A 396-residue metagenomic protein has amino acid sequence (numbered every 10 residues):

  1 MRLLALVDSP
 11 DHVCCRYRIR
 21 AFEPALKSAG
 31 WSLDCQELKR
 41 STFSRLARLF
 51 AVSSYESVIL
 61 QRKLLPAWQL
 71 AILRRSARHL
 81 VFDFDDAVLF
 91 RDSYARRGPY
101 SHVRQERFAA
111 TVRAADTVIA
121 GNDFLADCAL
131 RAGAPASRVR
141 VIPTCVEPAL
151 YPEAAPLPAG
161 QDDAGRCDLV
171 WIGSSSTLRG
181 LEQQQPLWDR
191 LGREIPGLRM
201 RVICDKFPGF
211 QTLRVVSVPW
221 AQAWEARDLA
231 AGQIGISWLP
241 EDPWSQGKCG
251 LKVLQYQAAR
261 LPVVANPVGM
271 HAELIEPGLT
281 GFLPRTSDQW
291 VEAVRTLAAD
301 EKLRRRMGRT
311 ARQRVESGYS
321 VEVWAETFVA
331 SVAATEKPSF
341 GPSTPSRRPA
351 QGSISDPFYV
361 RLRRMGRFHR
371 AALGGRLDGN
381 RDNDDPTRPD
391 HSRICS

Functional and structural regions predicted by a protein language model:
P10-A21, A25-A29, E147-Y151, A159-A231: Conserved catalytic-core segment of nucleotide-activated headgroup transferases in glycan assembly
L46-S54, W68, I72-S76, P99-V118: Membrane-proximal helix-turn-helix segments that form the acceptor-binding/catalytic region of lipid-linked
V58, R74-D92: Active-site proximal beta-strand in glycosyltransferases
F124, C145: Carbohydrate-associated surface elements
R179, Q222-Q233, S237-A258, A265-E273: Nucleotide-sugar-dependent
P277-D288, T296-K302: Conserved acidic donor-binding segment of nucleotide-sugar-dependent glycosyltransferases
T296, L303-G318, W324, A330 (+1 more regions): A short, well-ordered alpha-helix in the C-terminal region of glycosyltransferases
V321-G374: C-terminal alpha-helical cap of glycosyltransferases
